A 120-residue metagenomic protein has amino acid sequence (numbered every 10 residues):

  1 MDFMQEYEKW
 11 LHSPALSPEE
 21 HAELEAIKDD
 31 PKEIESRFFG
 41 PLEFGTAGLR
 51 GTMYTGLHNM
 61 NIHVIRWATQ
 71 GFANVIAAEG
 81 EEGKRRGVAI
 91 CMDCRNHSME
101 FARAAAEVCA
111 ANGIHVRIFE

Functional and structural regions predicted by a protein language model:
M1-E6: Polybasic, low-complexity association/targeting segments
Y7-A105: An N-terminal, well-structured beta->alpha segment
A104-H115: Short helix-loop-beta junction
I118-E120: Active-site nucleophile and cofactor-binding loops and adjacent substrate-binding regions of central metabolic enzymes
